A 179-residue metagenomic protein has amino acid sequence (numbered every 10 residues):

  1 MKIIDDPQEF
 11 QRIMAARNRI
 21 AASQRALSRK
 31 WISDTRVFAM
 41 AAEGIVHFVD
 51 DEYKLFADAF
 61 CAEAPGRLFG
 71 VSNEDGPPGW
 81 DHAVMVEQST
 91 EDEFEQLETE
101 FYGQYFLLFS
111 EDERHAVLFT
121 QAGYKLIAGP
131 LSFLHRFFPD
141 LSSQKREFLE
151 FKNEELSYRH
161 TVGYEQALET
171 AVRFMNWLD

Functional and structural regions predicted by a protein language model:
M1-K125, G129-D179: Structured alpha/beta or helical-core interaction and ligand-binding surfaces enriched in interleaved
